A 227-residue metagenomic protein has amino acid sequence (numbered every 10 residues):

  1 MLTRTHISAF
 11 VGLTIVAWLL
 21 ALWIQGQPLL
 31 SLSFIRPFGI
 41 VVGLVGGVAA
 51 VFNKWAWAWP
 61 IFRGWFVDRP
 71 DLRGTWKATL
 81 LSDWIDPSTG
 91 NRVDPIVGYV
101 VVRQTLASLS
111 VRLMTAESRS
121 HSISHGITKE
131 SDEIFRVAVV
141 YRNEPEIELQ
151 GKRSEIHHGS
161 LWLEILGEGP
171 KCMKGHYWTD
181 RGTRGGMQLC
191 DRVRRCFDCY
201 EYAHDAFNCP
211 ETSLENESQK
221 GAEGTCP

Functional and structural regions predicted by a protein language model:
M1-R73, L81-I85, R192-P227: Amphipathic/hydrophobic helical signal segments and adjacent flexible N-terminal regions that mediate secretion
W59-D68, P87-P95, K152-I156, G186-M187: Juxtamembrane/interfacial segments around transmembrane helices
D68-L72, D94, R103-T105, S131-E133 (+1 more regions): Solvent-exposed loop and beta-edge segments used for protein-protein assembly and interaction
P70-V93, L113, M173-T179: Tryptophan-anchored aromatic micro-motifs
L72-G74, I96-G98, A107, E133-V137 (+1 more regions): A generic structural signal for short beta-strands and their flanking turns/coil linkers
S82-W84, S108, N143-I147: Short Pro/Gly-enriched beta-strand edge/turn motifs at strand-loop
G90-E130: N-terminal glycine/threonine-rich, aromatic-flanked beta-hairpin/loop signature
S120-P227: Cytosol-/stroma-facing membrane-proximal "stalk/adaptor" domains immediately downstream of transmembrane anchors
